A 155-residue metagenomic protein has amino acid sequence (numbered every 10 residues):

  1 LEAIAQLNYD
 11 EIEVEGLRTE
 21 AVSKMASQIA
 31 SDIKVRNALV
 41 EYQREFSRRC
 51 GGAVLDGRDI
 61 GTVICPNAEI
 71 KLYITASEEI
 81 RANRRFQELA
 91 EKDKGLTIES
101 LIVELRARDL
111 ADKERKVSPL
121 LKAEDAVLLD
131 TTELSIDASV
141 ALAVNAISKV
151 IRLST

Functional and structural regions predicted by a protein language model:
L1-G52, E79, E91, S100-K116 (+1 more regions): ATP-dependent small-molecule kinase phosphotransfer cores that center on conserved nucleotide phosphate-binding segments
L17, E41-Y42, F86-K92, A111 (+1 more regions): NTP-dependent small-molecule kinase module
A30, A76, D130: Conserved residues at beta->alpha junctions
R44-R48, V63-P66, P119-K122: Conserved catalytic network of the ASCE P-loop NTPase/AAA+ motor domain
A53, E69-Y73, A126-L128: Short, well-ordered beta-strand core segments
I60-G61, A76-A82, E133-I136: Conserved nucleotide-binding/hydrolysis micro-motifs of P-loop NTPases
P66-Q87, G95-R106: Conserved phosphate-donor/acceptor-positioning beta-strand/loop module used by diverse small-molecule
